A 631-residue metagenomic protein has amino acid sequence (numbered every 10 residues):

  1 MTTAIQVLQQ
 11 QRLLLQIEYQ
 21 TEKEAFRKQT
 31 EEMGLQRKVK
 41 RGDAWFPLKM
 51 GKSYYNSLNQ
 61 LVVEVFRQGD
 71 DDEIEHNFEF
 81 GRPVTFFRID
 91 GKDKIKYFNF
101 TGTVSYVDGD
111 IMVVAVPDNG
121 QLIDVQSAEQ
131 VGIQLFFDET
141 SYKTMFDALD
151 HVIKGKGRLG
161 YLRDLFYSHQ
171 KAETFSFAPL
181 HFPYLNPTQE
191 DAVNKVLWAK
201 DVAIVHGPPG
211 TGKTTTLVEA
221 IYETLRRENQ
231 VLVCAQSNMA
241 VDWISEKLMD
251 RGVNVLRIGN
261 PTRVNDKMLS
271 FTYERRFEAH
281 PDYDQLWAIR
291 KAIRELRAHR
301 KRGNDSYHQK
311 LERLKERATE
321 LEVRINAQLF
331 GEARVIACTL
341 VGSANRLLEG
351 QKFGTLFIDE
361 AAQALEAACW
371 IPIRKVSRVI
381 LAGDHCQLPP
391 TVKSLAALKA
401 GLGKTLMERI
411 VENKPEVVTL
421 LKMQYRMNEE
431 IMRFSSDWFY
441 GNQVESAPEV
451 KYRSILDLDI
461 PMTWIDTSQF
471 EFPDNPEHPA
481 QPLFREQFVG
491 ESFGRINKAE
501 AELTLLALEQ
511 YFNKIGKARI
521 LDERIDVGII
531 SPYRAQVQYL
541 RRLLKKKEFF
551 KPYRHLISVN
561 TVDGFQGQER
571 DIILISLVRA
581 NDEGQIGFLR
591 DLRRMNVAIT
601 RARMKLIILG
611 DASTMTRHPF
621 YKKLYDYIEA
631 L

Functional and structural regions predicted by a protein language model:
M1-F80, D108, S141: A helicase ATPase "motif cassette" and its flanking acidic/Ser/Thr-rich regulatory loops
T2-L14, D72-N194, D250, K267-K291 (+1 more regions): Pre-ATPase regulatory/linker segments immediately N-terminal to the P-loop/RecA-like helicase/translocase core
S176-F177, Y222, Q230, C234 (+6 more regions): Conserved P-loop NTPase motor core of helicases/translocases
H181-D201, T216, C338, I496: N-terminal pre-P-loop "Q-motif" helix
T188, A199-V205, N229-Q230, R334: Pre-Walker A (Motif I) flank of P-loop NTPase domains
G212: Conserved glycine(s) of the Walker
T216, A220, A240: Hydrophobic positions on the alpha1 helix immediately C-terminal to the Walker A/P-loop
R227-N229, S237, A327, V341-L631: Conserved helicase motor core of SF1/SF2 NTP-dependent helicases
